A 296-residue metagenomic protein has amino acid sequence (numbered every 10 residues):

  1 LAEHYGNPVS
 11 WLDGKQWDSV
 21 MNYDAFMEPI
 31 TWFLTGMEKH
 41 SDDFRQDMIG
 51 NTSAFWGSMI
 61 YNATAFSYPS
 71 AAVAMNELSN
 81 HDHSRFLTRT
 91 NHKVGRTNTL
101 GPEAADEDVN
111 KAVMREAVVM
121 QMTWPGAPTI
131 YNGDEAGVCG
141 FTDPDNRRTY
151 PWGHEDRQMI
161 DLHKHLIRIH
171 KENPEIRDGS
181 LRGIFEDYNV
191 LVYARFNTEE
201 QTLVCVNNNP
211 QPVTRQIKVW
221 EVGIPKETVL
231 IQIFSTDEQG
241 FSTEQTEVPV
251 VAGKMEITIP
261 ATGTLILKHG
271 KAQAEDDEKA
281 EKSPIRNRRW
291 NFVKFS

Functional and structural regions predicted by a protein language model:
L1-D143, K171, R177, L181 (+3 more regions): Conserved alpha/beta catalytic core and glycan-binding cleft of carbohydrate-active enzymes
N110-K111, T123-I130, D134-S296: Carbohydrate-interacting/catalytic domains
